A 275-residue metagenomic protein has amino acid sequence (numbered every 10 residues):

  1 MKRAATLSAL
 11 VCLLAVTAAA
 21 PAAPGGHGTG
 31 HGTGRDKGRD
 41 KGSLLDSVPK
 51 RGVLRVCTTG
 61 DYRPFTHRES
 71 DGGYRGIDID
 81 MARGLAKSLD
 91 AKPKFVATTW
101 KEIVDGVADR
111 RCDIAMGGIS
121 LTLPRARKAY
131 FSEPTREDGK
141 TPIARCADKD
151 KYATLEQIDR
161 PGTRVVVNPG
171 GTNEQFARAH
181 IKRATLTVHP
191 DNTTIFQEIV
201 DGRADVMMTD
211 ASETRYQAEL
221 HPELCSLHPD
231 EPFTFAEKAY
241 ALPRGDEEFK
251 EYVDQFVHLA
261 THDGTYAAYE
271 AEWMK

Functional and structural regions predicted by a protein language model:
P24-G30, G34, G38-R39, S43 (+3 more regions): Ligand-binding clefts/hinges and TM-proximal coupling segments of bilobed small-molecule sensing domains
G52-G76: Short glycine-rich His-centered loop
G52-T58, L155-G170, T185-L186: Short loop->beta-strand "edge-of-pocket" segments that line small-molecule binding or catalytic clefts across diverse
L54-R55, D90-K92, T98, D109-G117 (+4 more regions): Alpha-to-beta junction loops
I79, R83, K87, K92-Q157 (+2 more regions): Acidic, polar ligand-binding/catalytic clefts
D80-S88, C146-K149, E156, G162 (+2 more regions): Extended ligand-binding regions for polar small-molecule ligands
K101-E102, G118-R127, F176-A179, V200-T234: A ligand-binding cleft/hinge motif common to bilobed small-molecule-binding domains
R136-A144, A211, R215-H258, K275: Periplasmic-binding protein-like
